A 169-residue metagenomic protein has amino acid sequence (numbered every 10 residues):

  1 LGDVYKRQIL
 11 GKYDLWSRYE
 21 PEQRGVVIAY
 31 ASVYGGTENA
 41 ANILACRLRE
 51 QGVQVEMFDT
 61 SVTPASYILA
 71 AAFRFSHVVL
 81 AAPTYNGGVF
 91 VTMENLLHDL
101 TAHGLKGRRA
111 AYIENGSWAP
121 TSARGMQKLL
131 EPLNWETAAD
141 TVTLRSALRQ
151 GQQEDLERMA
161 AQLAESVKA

Functional and structural regions predicted by a protein language model:
L1-Y5: Short, small-residue-biased leader/transition segments that mark boundaries at the very start of proteins
E20-V26: A short, charged/proline- and glycine-enriched loop that marks the coil->beta-strand transition at the N-terminal
A29-A31, I113: Short hydrophobic segments within beta-strands
T37-A41, A45, M93, A123: Short, highly selective alpha-helical patches that border small-molecule cofactor pockets in redox/cofactor-processing
N39-E56, E131-E136: Short helix-loop-beta junction
M57-D59, A139-T141: A structural preference for short, hydrophobic beta-strand core positions in alpha/beta folds
S61-T137: Helix-loop-strand module that forms the ligand-binding subsite of alpha/beta enzymes
T141-A169: Glycine-rich phosphate/pyrophosphate-binding loop and the adjoining helix
